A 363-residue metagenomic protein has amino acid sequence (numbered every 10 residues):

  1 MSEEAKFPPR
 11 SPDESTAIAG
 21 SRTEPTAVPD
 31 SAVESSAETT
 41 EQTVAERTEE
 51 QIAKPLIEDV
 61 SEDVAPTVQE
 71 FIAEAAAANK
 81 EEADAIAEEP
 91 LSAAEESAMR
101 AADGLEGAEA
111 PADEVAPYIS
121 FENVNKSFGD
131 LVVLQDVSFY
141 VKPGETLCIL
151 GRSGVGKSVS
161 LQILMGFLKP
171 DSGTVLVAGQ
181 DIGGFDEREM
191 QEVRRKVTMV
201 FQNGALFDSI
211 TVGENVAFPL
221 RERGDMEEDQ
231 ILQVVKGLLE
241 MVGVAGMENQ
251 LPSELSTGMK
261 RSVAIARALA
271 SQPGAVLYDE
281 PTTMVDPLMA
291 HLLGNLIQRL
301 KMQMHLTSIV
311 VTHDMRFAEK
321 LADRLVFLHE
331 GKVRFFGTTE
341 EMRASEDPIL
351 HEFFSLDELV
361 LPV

Functional and structural regions predicted by a protein language model:
M165: Helix-to-loop junction immediately C-terminal to a conserved catalytic motif
Q180-D181, E228-G246: Conserved ABC ATPase "signature" region
L251-L255, M259: Conserved ABC ATPase signature
Q272: Conserved catalytic motifs of ABC-family nucleotide-binding domains
V276-D279: Catalytic Walker B motif of ABC-type/P-loop ATPase nucleotide-binding domains
